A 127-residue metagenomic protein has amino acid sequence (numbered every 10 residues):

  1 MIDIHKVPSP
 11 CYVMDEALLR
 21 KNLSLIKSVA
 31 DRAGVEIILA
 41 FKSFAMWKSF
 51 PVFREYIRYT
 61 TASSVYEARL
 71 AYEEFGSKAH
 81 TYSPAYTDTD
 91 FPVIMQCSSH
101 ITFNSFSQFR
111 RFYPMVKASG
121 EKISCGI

Functional and structural regions predicted by a protein language model:
M1-M14: Generic N-terminal amphipathic, Lys/Arg-enriched alpha-helix
L23: Short amphipathic alpha-helical/adjacent loop interface patches that line ligand and macromolecule-binding sites
V35-I127: Active-site-proximal beta-alpha core segment in soluble small-molecule metabolic enzymes
